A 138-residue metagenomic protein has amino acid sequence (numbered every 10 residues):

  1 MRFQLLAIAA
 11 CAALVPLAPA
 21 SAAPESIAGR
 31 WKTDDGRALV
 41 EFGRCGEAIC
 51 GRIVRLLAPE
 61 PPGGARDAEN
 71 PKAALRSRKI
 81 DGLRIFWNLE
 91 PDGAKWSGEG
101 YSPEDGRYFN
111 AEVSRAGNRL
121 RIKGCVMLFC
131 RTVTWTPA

Functional and structural regions predicted by a protein language model:
M1-I8: Bacterial N-terminal signal peptides that target proteins for export
A13-S21: C-terminal segment of classical bacterial N-terminal signal peptides
A20-R30, C130: N-terminal helix-cap/turn-to-beta initiation motif at the start of protein domains
A28, D34-E104, Y108-N110: Central antiparallel beta-sheet cores of small beta-barrel/beta-sandwich binding domains
G43, E90-D92, S114-A116, K123 (+1 more regions): A structural detector for beta-sheet-dominated domains
S102-P103, R107-V113, R119-M127, R131-T132: Short, exposed beta-strand-loop hairpins at the edges of beta-sheets in extracellular/periplasmic proteins
